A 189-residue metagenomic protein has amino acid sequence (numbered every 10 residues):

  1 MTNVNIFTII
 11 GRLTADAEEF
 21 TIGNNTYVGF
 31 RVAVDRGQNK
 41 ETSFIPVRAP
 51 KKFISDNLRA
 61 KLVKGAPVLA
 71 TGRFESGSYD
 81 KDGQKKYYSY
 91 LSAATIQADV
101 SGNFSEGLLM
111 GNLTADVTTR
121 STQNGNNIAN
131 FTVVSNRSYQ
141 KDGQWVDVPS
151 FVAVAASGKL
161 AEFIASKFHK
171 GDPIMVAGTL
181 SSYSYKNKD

Functional and structural regions predicted by a protein language model:
M1-D189: Single-stranded nucleic acid-binding surfaces, predominantly the OB-fold ssDNA-binding core
